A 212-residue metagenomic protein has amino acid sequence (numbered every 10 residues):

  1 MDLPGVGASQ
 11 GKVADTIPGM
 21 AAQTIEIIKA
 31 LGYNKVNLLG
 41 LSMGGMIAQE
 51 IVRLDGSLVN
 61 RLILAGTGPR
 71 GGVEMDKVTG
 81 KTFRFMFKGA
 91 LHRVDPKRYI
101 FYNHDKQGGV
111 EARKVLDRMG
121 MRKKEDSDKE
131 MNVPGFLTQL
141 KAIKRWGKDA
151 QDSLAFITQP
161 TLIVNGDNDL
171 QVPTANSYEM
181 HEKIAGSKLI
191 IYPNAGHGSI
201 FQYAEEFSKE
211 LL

Functional and structural regions predicted by a protein language model:
L3-L39, K209: Active-site loop/oxyanion-hole signature of alpha/beta-hydrolase fold enzymes
L38-G40, A65, V164: Short beta-strand immediately N-terminal to the catalytic nucleophile in serine-hydrolase-like folds
G40-G44, A48: Gly/Ala-rich beta-loop-alpha elbow adjacent to hydrolase catalytic centers
R53, N60-H92: Flexible "cap/lid" loop of the alpha/beta hydrolase fold
P96-K148, D152-S153: Conserved alpha/beta-hydrolase catalytic His-Asp/Glu region
I157, I163-N165, D169: Short beta-strand/loop motif that positions the catalytic acidic residue of the alpha/beta-hydrolase fold
L170-N176: Conserved alpha/beta-hydrolase "acid-adjacent" motif
L189-S208: Catalytic histidine-centered segment of alpha/beta-hydrolase-like enzymes
